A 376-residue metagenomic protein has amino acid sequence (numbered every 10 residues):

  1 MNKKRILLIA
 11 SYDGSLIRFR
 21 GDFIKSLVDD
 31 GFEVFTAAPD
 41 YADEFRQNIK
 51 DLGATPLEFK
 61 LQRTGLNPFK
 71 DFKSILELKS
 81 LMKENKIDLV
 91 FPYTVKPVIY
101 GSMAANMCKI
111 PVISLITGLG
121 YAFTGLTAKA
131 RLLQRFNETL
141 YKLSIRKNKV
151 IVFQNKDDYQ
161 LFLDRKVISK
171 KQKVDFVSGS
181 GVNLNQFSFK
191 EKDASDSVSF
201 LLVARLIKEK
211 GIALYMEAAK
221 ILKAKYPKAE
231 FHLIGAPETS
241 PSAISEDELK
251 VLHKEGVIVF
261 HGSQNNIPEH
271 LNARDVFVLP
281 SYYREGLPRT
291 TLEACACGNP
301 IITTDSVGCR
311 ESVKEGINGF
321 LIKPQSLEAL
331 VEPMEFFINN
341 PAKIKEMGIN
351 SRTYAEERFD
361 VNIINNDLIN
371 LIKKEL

Functional and structural regions predicted by a protein language model:
I17-D22, V198, L202-I221, E328: A conserved mid-protein helix/loop that constitutes part of the nucleotide-sugar donor-binding site
A37-D43, V203, E230-I244: Glycosyltransferase donor-sugar binding loop
L57-E58, E138-F189: Donor nucleotide-sugar binding/catalytic pocket of nucleotide-sugar-dependent glycosyltransferases
G235, I244-S263: Nucleotide-activated donor-binding/catalytic signature segment of Leloir-type glycosyltransferases, i.e., the conserved
N272-G286, N299: Acidic donor-binding loop of glycosyltransferase active sites
P300-T303, V313: Short hydrophobic beta-strand element within catalytic cores of glycosyltransferases and related nucleotide-activated
K314-G316, F320-E328, F336-P341: Conserved acidic donor-binding segment of nucleotide-sugar-dependent glycosyltransferases
A329, F336, K343-R358, I364-N370: A short, well-ordered alpha-helix in the C-terminal region of glycosyltransferases
